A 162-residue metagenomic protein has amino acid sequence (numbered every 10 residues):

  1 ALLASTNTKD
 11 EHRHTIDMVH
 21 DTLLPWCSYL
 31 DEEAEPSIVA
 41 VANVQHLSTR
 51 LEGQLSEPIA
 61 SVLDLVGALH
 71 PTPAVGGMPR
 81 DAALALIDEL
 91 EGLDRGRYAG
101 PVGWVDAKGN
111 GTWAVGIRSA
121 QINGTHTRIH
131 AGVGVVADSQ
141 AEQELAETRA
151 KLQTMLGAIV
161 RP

Functional and structural regions predicted by a protein language model:
A1-D88, V160: Contiguous alpha-helical scaffold segments within structured protein domains that host functional hotspots
R50-P162: Conserved hydrophobic core element of enzyme catalytic domains
